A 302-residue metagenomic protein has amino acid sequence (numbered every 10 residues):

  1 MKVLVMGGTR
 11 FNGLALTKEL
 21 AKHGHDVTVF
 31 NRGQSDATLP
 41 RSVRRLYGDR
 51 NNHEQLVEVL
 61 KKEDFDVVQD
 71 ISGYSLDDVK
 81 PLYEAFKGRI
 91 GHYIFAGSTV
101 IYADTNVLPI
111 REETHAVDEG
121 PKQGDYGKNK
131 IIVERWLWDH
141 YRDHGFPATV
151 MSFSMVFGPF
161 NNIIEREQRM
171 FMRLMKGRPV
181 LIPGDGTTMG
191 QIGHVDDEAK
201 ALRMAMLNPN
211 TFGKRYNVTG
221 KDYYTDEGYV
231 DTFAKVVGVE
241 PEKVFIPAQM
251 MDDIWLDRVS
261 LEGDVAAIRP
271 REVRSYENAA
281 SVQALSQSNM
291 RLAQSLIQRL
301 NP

Functional and structural regions predicted by a protein language model:
V3-H23: N-terminal Rossmann NAD(P)H-binding glycine-rich loop of SDR-like oxidoreductase domains
D26-R32: Conserved glycine-rich Rossmann-like NAD(P)H-binding loop of the short-chain dehydrogenase/reductase
Q34-L39, V43-R89, F95, I101-A103: NAD(P)H-binding glycine-rich loop region in Rossmannoid oxidoreductase-like domains and their noncatalytic homologs
K80-I131, D139-Y141, T149: Conserved Rossmann-fold NAD(P)-dependent oxidoreductase catalytic core, especially the SDR/UDP-sugar
H115, F171-P183, G238-E242: A short C-terminal helix-loop "cap" of Rossmann-like NAD(P)-dependent dehydrogenase/epimerase domains
E134-F160: Conserved beta-loop-beta element that borders a ligand/cofactor-binding pocket
I164-M170, P183-M206, G213-K214: Substrate-positioning beta->alpha
M204-G263, N278, L285-N301: Mid/C-terminal beta-alpha module of Rossmann-like enzyme folds, strongest in SDR-family dehydrogenases/epimerases
